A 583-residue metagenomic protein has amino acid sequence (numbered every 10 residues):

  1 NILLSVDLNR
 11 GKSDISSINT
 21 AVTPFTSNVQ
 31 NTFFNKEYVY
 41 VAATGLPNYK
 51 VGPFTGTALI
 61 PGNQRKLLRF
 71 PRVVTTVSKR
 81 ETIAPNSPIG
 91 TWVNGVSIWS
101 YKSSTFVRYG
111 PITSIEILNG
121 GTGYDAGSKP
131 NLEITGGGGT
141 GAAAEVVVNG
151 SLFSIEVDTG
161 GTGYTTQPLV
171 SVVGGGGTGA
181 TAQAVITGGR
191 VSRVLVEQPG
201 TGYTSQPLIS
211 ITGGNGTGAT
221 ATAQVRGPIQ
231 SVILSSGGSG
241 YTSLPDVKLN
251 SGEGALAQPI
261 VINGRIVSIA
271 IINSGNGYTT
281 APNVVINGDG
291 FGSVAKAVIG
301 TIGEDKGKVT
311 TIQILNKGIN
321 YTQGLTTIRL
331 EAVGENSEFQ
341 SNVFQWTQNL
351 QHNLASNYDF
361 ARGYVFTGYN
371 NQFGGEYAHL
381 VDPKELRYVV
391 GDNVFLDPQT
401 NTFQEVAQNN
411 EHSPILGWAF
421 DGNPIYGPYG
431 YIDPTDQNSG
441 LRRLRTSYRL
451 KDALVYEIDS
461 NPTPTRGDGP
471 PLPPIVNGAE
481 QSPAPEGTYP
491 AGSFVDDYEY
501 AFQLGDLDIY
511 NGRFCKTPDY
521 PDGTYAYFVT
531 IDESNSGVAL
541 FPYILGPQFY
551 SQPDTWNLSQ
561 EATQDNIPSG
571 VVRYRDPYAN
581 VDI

Functional and structural regions predicted by a protein language model:
N1-R108, N342-L354, A361: Solvent-exposed N-terminal domain segments of exported/luminal and surface proteins
R69-P71, A378-L380, A526-F528: Residues within well-ordered beta-strands of beta-sheet-rich folds
V73-I89, V309-T311, T400-G417: Short acidic, Pro/Gly- and aromatic-enriched capping/linker segments at domain boundaries
S78, P85-R108, V343-G391, F395-L396 (+1 more regions): Structured, non-membrane catalytic/scaffold regions adjacent to prosthetic-group chemistry
T82, Y109-G110, T122-A126, T162 (+6 more regions): Short, low-complexity cationic-aromatic patches
S104-G120, N149-S154, G188, G264 (+1 more regions): Internal, charge-rich low-complexity segments
Y109-N342: Conserved, function-critical positions that sit in or immediately flank catalytic and ligand-binding motifs
F420-N423, G427-I583: Extended, compositionally biased non-globular segments
